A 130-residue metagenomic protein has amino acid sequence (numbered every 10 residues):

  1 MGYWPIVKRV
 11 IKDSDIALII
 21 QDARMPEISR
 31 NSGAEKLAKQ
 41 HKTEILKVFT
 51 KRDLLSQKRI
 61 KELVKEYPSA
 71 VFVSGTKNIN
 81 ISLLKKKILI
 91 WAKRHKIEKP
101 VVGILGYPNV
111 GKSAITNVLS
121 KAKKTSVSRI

Functional and structural regions predicted by a protein language model:
G2-W4, K121-I130: Switch I (effector-binding) loop of TRAFAC-class P-loop GTPase G-domains
Y3-S69: Conserved C-terminal guanine-recognition region of P-loop GTPase G domains, centered on the G4
Q21-A23, L119, I130: Fold-independent oxyanion-binding glycine-rich loops and adjacent beta-strand/coil segments at enzyme active sites
T43-L46, R52-Y107, T116, K124: Canonical P-loop GTPase G-domain recognition
K112: Conserved lysine of the Walker
